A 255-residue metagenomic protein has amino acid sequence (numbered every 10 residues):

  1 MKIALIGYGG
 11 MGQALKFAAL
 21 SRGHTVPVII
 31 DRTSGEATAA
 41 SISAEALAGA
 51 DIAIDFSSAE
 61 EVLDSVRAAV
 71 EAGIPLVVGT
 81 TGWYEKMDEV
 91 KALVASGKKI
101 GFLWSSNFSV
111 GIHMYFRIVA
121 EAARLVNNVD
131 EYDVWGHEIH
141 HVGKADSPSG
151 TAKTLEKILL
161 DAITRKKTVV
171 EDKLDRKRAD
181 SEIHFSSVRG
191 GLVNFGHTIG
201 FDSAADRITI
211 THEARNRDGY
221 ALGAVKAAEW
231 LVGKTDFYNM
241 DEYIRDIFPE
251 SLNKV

Functional and structural regions predicted by a protein language model:
K2, G10-A44, D130-V255: C-terminal substrate-binding/catalytic lobe of Rossmann-fold NAD(P)-dependent oxidoreductases
R32, T81-W83, N107-F108, I139-H141: Short, ordered loop/turn segments at secondary-structure junctions
S43-I52, F56-T80, D88-A92: Rossmann-fold NAD(P) dinucleotide-binding segment
P75, V90-S109, V126, Y132 (+1 more regions): Rossmann-fold dehydrogenase core element
T80-F102, H113-E121: Rossmann-fold NAD(P)-binding glycine/threonine-rich loop
